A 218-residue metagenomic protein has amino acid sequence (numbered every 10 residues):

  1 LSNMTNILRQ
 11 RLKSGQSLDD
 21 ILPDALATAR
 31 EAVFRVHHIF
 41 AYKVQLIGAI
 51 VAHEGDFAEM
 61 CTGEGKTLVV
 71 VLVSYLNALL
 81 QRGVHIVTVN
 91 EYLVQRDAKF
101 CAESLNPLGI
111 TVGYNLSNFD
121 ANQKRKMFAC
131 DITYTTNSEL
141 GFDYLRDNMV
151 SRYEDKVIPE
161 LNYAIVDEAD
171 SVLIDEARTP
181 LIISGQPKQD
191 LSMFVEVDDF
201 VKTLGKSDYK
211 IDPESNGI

Functional and structural regions predicted by a protein language model:
L1-I218: Conserved P-loop NTPase motor core
